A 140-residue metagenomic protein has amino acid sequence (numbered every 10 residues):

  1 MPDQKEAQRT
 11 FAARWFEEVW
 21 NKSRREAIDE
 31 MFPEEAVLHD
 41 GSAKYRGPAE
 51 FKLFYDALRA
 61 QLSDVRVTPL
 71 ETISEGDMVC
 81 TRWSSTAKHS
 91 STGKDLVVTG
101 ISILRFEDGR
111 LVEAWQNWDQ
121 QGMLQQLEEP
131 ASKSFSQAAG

Functional and structural regions predicted by a protein language model:
M1-E30, E34, P130-G140: Short, low-complexity N-terminal intrinsically disordered segments enriched in polar/charged residues
K5-A7, R25-D77: A solvent-exposed, acidic/Ser-Thr-rich amphipathic alpha-helical stretch
E35, R82-K88: Generic short beta-strand segments
Y55, V67-I73, S85, T99-L104 (+1 more regions): Hydrophobic/aromatic beta-strand elements that line small-molecule binding cavities or substrate pockets in beta-rich
A60, D64, T86-V97: Short, cysteine-centered beta-strand-loop-beta hairpins and adjacent loop/turn segments enriched in charged/polar
E113-G140: Low-complexity, intrinsically disordered terminal/linker segments enriched in charged and Gly/Pro repeats
